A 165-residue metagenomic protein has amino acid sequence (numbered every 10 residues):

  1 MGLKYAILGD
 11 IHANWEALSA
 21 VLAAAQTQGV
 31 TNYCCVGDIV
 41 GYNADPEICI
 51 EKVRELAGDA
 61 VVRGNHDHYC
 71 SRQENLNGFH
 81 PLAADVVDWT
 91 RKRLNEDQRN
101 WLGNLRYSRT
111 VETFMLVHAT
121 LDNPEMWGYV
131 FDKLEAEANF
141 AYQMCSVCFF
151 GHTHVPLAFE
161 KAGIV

Functional and structural regions predicted by a protein language model:
G2-W101: Core catalytic region of metal-dependent phosphoesterases/phosphodiesterases, especially metallo-beta-lactamase-like
K4-H12, T113-T120, V165: Active-site-proximal beta-strand elements of phosphoester/diester hydrolases
H12, N65-H66, H118-T120, H152-H154: Histidine-centered divalent metal-coordination motifs
A25-V30, V111, Y142-M144: Glycine-rich phosphate-binding loop signature in dinucleotide/nucleotide-binding domains
G58, H68, E125-G128, F159-V165: Divalent-metal (often Zn2+) His-rich catalytic cores of metallo-beta-lactamase-fold enzymes
G78-A84, F114-M144: Active-site-proximal segments of metal-dependent phosphoesterases and phosphodiesterases across multiple
Y107-E112, F159-K161: Short acidic-hydrophobic surface loop/beta-edge motif
V130-V165: Conserved beta-sheet core of the metallophosphoesterase superfamily
